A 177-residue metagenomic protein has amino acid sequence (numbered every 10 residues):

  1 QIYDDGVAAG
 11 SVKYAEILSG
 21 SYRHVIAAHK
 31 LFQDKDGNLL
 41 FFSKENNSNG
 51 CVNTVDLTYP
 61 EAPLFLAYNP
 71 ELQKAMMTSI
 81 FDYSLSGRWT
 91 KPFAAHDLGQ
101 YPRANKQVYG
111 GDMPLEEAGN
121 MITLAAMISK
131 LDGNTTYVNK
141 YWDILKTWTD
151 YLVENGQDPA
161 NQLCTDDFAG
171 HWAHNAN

Functional and structural regions predicted by a protein language model:
Q1, G50-P159, N175-N177: Aromatic-rich carbohydrate-recognition surfaces in CAZymes
Q1-V55: Acidic/polar, glycine-enriched structural segments that form the non-catalytic walls/loops of the carbohydrate-binding
A15-G20, F32-G37, F42, Y59 (+2 more regions): Catalytic cores of carbohydrate-active enzymes
